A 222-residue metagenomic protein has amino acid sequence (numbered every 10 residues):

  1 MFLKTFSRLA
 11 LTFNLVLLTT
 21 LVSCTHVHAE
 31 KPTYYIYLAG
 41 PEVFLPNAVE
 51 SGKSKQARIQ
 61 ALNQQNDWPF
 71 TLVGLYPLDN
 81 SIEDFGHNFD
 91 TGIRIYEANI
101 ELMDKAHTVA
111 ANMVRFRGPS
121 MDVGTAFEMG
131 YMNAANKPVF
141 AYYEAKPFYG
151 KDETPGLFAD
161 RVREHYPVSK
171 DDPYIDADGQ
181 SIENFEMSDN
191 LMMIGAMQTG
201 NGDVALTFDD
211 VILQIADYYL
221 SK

Functional and structural regions predicted by a protein language model:
M1-F13: Bacterial N-terminal signal peptides that target proteins for export
T5, V16-L18, A29, I36: Alpha-helical protein-protein interaction elements
A10-V22: Bacterial N-terminal signal peptides
C24-K222: Conserved catalytic or regulatory cores that recognize and/or transform ribose-phosphate-containing ligands
